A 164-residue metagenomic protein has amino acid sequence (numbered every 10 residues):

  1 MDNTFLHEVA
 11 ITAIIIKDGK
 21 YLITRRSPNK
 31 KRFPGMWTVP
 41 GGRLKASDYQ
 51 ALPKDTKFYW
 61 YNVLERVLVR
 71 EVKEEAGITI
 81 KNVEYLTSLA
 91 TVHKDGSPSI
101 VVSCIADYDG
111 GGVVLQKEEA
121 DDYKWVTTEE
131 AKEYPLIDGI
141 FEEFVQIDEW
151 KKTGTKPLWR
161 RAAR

Functional and structural regions predicted by a protein language model:
M1-T12, R26-N29: Acidic, metal-coordinating catalytic segment for phosphate/diphosphate chemistry, firing primarily on the Nudix
E8-T12, S99-S103, F141: Short hydrophobic/aromatic beta-strand or adjacent loop that forms the aromatic wall/cage of a ligand/substrate-binding
K17: A cytosolic small-molecule/anion-sensing beta-strand core signal
K20-R70: Conserved Nudix-box catalytic region and its N-terminal flanking loop in Nudix hydrolases and closely related
G35-W37, G42, A46-Q50, S103 (+1 more regions): Nudix hydrolase/Nudix homology domain
E71, E75, T79: Short alpha-helical functional segments enriched in proximate histidine and acidic residues
I78-S88: A short coil-to-beta-strand element that immediately follows conserved catalytic motifs
L89-V113, W150: Active-site-adjacent beta-strand/loop module that shapes the phosphate/pyrophosphate-binding cleft
